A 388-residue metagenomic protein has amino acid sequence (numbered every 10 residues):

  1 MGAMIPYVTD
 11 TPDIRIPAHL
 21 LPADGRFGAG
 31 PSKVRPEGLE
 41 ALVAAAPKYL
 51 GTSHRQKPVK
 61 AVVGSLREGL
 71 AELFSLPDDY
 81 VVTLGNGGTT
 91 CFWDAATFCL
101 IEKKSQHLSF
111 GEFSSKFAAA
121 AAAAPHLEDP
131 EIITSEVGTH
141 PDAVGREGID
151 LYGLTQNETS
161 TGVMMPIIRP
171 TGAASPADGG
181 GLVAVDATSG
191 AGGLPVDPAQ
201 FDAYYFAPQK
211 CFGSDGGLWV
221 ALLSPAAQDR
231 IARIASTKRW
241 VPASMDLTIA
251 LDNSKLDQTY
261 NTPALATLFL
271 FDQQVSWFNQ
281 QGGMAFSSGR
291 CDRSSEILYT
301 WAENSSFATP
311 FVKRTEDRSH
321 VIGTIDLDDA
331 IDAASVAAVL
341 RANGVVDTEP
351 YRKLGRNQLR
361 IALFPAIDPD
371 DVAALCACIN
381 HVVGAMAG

Functional and structural regions predicted by a protein language model:
G2-I5, D24, K353, N357-G388: PLP-dependent enzyme catalytic core of the Aspartate aminotransferase-like
G2-S53: N-terminal "arm"/small-domain region of PLP-dependent enzymes with the aminotransferase-like
K33, Q209-Y299: Active-site C-terminal subdomain of aminotransferase-like
A46-A95, E112, K116-A120: Conserved N-terminal alpha-helix of the aminotransferase class I/II PLP-enzyme fold
C91-D150: PLP-dependent aminotransferase-like
T134-G192, A203: Active-site phosphate-binding strand-loop segment of PLP-dependent enzymes
P198-Q209, W219: Conserved active-site segment immediately N-terminal to the catalytic lysine that forms the internal aldimine
T309-L340: Conserved PLP-binding catalytic core of the aspartate aminotransferase-like
